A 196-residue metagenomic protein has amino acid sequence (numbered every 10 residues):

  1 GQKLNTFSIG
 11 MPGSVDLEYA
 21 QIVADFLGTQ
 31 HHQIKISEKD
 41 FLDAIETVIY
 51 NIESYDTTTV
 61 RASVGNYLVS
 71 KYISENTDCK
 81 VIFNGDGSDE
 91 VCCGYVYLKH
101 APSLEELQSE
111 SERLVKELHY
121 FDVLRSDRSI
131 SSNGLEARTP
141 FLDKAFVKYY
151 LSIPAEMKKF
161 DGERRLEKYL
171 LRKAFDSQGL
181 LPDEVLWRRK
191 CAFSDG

Functional and structural regions predicted by a protein language model:
G1-G179, S194-G196: ATP-dependent adenylate-handling active sites, centered on carboxylate activation for C-N bond formation
D183-G196: PAPS-dependent sulfotransferase catalytic core
